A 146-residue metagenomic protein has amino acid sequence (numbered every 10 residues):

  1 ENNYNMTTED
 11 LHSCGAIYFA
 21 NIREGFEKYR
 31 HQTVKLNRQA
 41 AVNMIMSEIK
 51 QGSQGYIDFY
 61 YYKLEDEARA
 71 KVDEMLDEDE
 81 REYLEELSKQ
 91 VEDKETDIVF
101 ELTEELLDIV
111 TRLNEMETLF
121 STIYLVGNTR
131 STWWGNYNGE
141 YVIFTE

Functional and structural regions predicted by a protein language model:
E1-Y141, E146: Structured alpha/beta or helical-core interaction and ligand-binding surfaces enriched in interleaved
